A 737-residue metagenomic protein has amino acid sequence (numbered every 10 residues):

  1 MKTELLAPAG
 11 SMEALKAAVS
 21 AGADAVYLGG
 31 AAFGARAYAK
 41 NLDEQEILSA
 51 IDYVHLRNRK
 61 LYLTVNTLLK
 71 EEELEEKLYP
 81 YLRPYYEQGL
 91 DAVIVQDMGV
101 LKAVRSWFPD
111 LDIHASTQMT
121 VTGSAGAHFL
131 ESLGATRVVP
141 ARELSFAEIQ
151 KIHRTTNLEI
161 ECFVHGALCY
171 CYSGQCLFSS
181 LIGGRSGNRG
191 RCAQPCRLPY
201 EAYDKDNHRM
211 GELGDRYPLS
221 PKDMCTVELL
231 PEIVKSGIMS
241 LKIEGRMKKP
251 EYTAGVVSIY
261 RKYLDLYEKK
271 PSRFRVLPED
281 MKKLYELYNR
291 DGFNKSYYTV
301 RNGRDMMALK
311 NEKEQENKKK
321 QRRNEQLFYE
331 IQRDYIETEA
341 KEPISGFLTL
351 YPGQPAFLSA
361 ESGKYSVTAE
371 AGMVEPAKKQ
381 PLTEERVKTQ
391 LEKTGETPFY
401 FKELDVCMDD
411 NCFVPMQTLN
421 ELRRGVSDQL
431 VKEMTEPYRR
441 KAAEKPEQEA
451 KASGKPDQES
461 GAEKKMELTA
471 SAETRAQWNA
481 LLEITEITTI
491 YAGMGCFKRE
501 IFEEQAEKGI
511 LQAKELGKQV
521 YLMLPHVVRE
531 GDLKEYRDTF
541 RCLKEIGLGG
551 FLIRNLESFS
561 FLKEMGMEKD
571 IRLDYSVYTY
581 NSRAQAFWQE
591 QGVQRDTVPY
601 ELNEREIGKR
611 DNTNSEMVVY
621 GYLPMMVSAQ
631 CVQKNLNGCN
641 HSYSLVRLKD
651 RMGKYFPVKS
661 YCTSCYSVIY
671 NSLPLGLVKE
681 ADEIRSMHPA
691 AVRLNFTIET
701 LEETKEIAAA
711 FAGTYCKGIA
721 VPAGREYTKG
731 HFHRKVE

Functional and structural regions predicted by a protein language model:
M1-A21, A25-R36, L48-I51, R57-Y86 (+5 more regions): Surface-exposed amphipathic alpha-helical tracts and adjacent flexible/coil segments at the periphery of soluble enzymes
L42-I47: Glycine-rich, highly charged phosphate/nucleotide-binding loops
K102: A cross-family signal for key residues in well-ordered alpha-helices that form functional helical elements
M119, V577: Conserved catalytic-core segments of large NTP-driven translation/proteostasis enzymes
T122: Active-site PLP-lysine loop of aminotransferase-like
